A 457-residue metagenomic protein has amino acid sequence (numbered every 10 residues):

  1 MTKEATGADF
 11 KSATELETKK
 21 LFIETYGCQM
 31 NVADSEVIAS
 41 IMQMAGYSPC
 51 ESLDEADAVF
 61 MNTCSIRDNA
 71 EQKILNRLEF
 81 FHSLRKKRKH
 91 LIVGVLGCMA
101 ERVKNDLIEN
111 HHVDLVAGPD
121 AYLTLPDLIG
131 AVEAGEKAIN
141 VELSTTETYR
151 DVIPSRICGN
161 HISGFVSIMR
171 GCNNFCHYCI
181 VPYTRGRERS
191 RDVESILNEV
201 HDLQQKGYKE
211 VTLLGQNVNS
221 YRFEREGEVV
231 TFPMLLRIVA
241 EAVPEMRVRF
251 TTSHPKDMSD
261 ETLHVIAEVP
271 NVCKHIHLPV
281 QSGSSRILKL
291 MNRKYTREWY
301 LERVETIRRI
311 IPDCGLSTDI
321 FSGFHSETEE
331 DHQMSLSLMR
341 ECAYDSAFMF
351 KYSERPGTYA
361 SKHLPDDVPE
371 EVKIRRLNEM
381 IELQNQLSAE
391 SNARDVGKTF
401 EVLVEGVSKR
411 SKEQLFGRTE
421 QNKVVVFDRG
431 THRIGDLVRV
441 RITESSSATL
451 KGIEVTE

Functional and structural regions predicted by a protein language model:
M1-Y221, T231, I276, E298-R309 (+4 more regions): Proteins enriched for Cys/Gly/acidic motifs involved in redox and nucleic-acid/cofactor modification
D9, A360-E457: Terminal RNA-binding accessory module
T25, L290, A347, F427-D428: Thr-Gly-centered strand-to-loop micro-motif
V93-G97, Q205-E330, M334, R340: Conserved SAM/AdoMet-binding glycine-rich loop
L123, N174, N219, S285-R286 (+2 more regions): Glycine-centered loop/turn positions within well-structured domains that cap or flank conserved ligand/cofactor-binding
R156-I157, H264-E268, V280, N392-R394 (+2 more regions): Replace "in large, NTP-powered and nucleic-acid-processing enzymes" with "in large, NTP-powered factors and other
G159-I162, C172-N174, V272, S282 (+5 more regions): Short flexible coil/turn linkers enriched for glycine and charged/polar residues that connect secondary-structure
C176, I196, L213, F250 (+7 more regions): Conserved, mostly hydrophobic/aromatic
